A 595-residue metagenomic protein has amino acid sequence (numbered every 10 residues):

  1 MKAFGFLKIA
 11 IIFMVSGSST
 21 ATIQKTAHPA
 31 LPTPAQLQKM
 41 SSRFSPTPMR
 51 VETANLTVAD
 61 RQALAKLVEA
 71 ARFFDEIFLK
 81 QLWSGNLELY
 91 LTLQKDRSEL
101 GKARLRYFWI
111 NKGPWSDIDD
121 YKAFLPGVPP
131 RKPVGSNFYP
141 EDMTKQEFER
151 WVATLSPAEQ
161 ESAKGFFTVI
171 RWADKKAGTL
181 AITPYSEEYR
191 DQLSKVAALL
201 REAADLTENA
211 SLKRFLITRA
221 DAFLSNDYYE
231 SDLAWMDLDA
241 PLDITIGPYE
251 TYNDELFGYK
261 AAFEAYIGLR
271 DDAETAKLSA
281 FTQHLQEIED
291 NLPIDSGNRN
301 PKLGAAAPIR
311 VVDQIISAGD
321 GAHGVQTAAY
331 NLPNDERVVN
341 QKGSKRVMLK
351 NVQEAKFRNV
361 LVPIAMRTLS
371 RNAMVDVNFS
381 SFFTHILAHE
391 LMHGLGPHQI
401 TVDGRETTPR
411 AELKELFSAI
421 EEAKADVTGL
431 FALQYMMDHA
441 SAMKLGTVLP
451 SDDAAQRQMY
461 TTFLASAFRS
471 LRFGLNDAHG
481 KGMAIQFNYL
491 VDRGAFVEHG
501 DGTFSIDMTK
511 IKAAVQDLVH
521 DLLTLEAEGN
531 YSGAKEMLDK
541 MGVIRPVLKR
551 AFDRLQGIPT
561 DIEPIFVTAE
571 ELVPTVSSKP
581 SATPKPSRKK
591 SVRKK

Functional and structural regions predicted by a protein language model:
M14-P32: Bacterial Sec-dependent signal peptides at the C-terminal "C-region" and cleavage site
A27-T207, S211-F215: N-terminal helix-rich structural modules
Y185-M374, N378: Contiguous, non-catalytic segments that form substrate-binding/exosite surfaces or channel walls
N209, S418-M436: An active-site-proximal "capping" alpha-helix that borders the catalytic cofactor pocket
S381-H398, A425, L430: Active-site recognition of the HExxH zinc-binding catalytic motif
P397-A423: Post-HEXXH active-site segment of zinc metalloproteases
L430-E536: Long, well-structured alpha-helical subdomains associated with metal-dependent extracellular/ecto-lumenal hydrolases
N488-K595: C-terminal, non-catalytic "cap/extension" segments appended to globular domains
